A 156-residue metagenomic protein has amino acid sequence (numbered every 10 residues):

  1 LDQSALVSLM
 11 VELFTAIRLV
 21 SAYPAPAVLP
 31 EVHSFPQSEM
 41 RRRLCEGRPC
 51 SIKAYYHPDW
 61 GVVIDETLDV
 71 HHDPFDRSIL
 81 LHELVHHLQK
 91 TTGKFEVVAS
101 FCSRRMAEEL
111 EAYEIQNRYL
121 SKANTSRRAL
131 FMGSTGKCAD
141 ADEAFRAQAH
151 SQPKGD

Functional and structural regions predicted by a protein language model:
L1-V63, D69-V70: Auxiliary, metal-adjacent structural segments of Zn-dependent hydrolase domains
S4, V70-I79, C102-L110: Soluble non-cytosolic domains of exported or imported proteins
L44-S51, F101-S103, K137-A139: Sequence contexts marking disulfide-bonded cysteines in secreted/extracellular proteins
C50-P58, E109-A112, S121, F145-H150: Extracellular/mature segments of secreted proteins
I64-H71, K90-S103: Substrate-binding clefts and substrate-entry loops adjacent to catalytic sites of polymer-processing enzymes acting on
S78-T91: Active-site recognition of the HExxH zinc-binding catalytic motif
A99-T135: Post-HExxH zinc-binding segment in Zn-dependent metallohydrolases
K122-D156: Long, well-structured alpha-helical subdomains associated with metal-dependent extracellular/ecto-lumenal hydrolases
